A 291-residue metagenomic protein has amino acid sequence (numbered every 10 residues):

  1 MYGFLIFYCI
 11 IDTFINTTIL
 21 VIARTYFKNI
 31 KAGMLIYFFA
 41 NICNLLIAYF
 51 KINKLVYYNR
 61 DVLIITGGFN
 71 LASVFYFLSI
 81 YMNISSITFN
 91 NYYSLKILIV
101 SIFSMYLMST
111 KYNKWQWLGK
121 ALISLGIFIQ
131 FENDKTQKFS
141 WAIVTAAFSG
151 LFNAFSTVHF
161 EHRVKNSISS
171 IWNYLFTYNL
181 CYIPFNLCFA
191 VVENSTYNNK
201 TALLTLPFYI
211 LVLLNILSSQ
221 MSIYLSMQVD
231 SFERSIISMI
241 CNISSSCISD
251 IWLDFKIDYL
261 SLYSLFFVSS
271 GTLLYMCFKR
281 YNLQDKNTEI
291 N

Functional and structural regions predicted by a protein language model:
M1-N291: Polytopic endomembrane small-metabolite transporters, centered on the Drug/Metabolite Transporter
